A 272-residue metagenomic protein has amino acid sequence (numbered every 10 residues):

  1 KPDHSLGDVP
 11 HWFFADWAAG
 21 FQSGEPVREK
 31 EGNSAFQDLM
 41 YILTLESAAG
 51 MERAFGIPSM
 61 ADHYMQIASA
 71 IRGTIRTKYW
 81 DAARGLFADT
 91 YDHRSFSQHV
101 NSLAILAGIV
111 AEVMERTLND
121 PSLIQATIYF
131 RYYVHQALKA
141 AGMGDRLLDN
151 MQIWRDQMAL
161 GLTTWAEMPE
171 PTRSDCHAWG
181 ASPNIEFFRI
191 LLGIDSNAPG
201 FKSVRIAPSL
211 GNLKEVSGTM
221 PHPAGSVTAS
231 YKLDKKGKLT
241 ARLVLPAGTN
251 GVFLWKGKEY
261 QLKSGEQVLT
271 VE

Functional and structural regions predicted by a protein language model:
K1-D3, Q66-L86, I109-A126, G142-G161: Long, well-ordered core segments of solenoidal/helical folds
K1-F36, E52-N101, F201, R205: Active-site acid/base region of carbohydrate-active enzymes
G7, H11, A15-E31, G85-T90 (+4 more regions): Short beta-alpha connecting loops at secondary-structure transitions that line or flank enzyme active sites
A35, L39-I42, I128: Start-of-helix signal in alpha-solenoid helical-repeat scaffolds, especially tetratricopeptide repeats
M40-P58, S102-E112, Y132-A141, F188-I194: Well-ordered alpha-helical scaffold segments within catalytic/enzyme domains
L43-E46, G50-R53, D62, Q66-G73 (+6 more regions): A broad, structural surface signal
Q66, G73, D145-E272: Non-catalytic C-terminal accessory modules of carbohydrate-active enzymes
S95-H99, Q125-R131: Generic helix N-cap/helix-start motif at coil->alpha-helix transitions
